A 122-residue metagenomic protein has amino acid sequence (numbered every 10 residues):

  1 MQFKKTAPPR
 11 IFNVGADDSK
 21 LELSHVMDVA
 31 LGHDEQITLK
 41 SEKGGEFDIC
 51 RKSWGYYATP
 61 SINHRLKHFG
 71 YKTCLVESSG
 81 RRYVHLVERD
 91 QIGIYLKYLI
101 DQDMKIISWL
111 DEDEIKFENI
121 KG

Functional and structural regions predicted by a protein language model:
Q2-H64: N-terminal accessory interaction module
K5-A7, K72-S79: A short beta-strand micro-motif
I37, I49, C74-V76, I106: Hydrophobic beta-strand residues in large extracellular and virion-surface proteins
G45, R81-Y83: Short acidic/polar mixed-charge low-complexity motifs
D48-S53, L99-G122: Short, mixed-charge low-complexity intrinsically disordered segments
P60-L75: Short domain-boundary/entry signatures in modular proteins, especially in secreted/extracellular architectures
L75-E77, V84-Q91: Long, charge-dense low-complexity segments
V87-M104: A short, charged, amphipathic alpha-helix used as a generic interaction element across diverse proteins
